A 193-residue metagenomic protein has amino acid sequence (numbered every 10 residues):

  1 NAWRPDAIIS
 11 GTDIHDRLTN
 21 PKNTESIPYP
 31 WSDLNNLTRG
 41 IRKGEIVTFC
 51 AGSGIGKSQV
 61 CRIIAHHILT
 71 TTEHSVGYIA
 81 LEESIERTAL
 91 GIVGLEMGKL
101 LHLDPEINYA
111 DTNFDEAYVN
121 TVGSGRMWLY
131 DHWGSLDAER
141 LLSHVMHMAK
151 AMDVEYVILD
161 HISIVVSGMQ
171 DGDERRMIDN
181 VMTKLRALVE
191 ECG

Functional and structural regions predicted by a protein language model:
A2-K99, M127: The Walker A/P-loop phosphate-binding site
P28-W31, E86, D111, A138-L142 (+1 more regions): Amphipathic alpha-helical transducer elements in NTP-driven molecular machines
N36, H67, T71-D153, S167: Cytosolic-facing regulatory segments adjacent to core modules
I55, H132-L136, V165-N180: Short, contiguous acidic/charged loop-to-helix segments that flank catalytic cores in large enzymes
H67-T70, M177-G193: Substrate-engagement module of ASCE P-loop NTPases
Y156: Hydrophobic "anchor" residues on beta-strands that sit immediately upstream of conserved functional sites
I162: Conserved Walker B
